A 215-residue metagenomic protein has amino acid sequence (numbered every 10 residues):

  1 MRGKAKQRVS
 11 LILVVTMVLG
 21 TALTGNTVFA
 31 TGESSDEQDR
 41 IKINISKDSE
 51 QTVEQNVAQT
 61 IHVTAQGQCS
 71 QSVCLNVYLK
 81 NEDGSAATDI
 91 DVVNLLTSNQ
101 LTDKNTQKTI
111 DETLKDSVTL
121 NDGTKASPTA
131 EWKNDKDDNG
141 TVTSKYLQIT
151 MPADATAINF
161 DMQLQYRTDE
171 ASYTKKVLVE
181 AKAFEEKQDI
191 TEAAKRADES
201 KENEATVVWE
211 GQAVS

Functional and structural regions predicted by a protein language model:
M1-I12: Bacterial Sec-dependent N-terminal signal peptides
L13, M17-L23: Hydrophobic core
T21-E37: Sec-dependent signal peptide cleavage junction
G32-T52, V214-S215: Low-complexity, acidic Ser/Thr/Pro/Gly-rich terminal tails and inter-domain linkers that flank the onset of structured
E54-Q71: Short beta-strand elements of extracellular/lumenal beta-sandwich folds
C74, Y78-V142: A surface/secretory-pathway sequence property marking extracellular, secreted, or lumenal proteins enriched
V142-Y173: Low-complexity, intrinsically disordered segments enriched in Ser/Thr together with acidic residues
L164-D198, A205: Serine/threonine-enriched low-complexity regions used as flexible
